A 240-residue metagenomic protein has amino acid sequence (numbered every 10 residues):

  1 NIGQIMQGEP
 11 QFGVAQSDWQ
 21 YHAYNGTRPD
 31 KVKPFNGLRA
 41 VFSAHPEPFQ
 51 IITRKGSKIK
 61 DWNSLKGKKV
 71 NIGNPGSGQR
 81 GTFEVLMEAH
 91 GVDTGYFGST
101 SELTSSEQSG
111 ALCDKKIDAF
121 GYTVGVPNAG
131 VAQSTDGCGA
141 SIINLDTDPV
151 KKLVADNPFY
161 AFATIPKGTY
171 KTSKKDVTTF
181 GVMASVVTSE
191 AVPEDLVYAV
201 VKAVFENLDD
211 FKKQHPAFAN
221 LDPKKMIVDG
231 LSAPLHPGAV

Functional and structural regions predicted by a protein language model:
N1, K58, G78-Q79, P127 (+2 more regions): Short phosphate-engaging motifs
N1-G67, N71-N74, V85, Y122 (+1 more regions): Short, glycine-/small- and polar/acidic-enriched structural segments that line small-molecule recognition paths
V14-K31, E84, E88-G91, C113 (+1 more regions): A ligand-binding cleft/hinge motif common to bilobed small-molecule-binding domains
F35-L38, Y96-G98, C138: A short helix-to-beta-strand connector/capping loop
S43-D114, L208-D209, K225, D229-G238: Bilobed "Venus flytrap"/periplasmic-binding protein-like clamshell domains and structurally analogous long
H45-I59, K171-K175, T179-L196: A bilobed periplasmic-binding-protein/Venus flytrap-type ligand-binding module shared by bacterial periplasmic
E107, D114-K115, V124-I142, P149-P158 (+2 more regions): An extracytoplasmic/periplasmic, membrane-proximal ligand-sensing/linker region
A155-P158, T164-K174: A contiguous binding-surface segment within folded domains or other stable secondary-structure elements
